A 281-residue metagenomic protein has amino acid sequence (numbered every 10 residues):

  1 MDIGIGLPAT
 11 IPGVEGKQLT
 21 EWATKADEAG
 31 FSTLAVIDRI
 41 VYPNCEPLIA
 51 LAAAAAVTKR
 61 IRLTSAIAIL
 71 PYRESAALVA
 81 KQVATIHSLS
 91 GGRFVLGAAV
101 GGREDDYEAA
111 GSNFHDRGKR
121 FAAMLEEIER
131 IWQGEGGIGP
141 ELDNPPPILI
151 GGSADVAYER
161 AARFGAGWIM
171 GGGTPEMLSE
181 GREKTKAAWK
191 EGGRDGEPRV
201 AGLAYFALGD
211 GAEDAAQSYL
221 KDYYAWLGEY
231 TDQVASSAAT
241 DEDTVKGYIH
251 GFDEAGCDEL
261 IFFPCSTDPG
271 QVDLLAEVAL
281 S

Functional and structural regions predicted by a protein language model:
M1-S281: Active-site-adjacent structural elements that line small-molecule/cofactor binding pockets in enzymes
